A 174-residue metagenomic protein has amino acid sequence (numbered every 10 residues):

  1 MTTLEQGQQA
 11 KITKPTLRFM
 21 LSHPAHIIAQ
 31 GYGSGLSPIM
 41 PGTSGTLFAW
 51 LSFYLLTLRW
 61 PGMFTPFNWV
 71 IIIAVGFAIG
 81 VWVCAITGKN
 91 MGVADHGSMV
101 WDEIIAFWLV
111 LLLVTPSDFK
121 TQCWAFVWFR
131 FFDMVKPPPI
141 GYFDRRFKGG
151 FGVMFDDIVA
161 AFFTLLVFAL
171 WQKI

Functional and structural regions predicted by a protein language model:
T2-T46, V81-V110, F131-F162: Interhelical loop and helix-boundary elements at the membrane-water interface of polytopic inner-membrane proteins
I39-L56, T65-C84: Short, surface-exposed acidic-centric catalytic microdomains
T43-F48, F67-A74, V100, F119 (+3 more regions): Hydrophobic alpha-helical transmembrane segments
Y54, I73-W82, L111-L112, A125-M134 (+1 more regions): Alpha-helical transmembrane segments of multi-pass membrane proteins
Y54-W69, V110-T121, A169-I174: Helix-coil boundary and interhelical linker segments in multi-pass alpha-helical membrane proteins
T57-A74, G92, I140-G150: Membrane interface segments of multi-pass transport proteins and intramembrane proteases
D157-K173: Final/C-terminal transmembrane alpha-helix of multipass membrane proteins
